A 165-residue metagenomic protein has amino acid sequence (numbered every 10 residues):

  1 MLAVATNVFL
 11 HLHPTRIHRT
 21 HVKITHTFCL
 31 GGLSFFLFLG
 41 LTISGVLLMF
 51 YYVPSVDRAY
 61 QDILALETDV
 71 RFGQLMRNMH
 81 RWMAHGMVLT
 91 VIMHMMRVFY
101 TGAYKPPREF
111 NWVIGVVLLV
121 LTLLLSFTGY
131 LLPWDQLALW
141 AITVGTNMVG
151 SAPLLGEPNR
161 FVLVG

Functional and structural regions predicted by a protein language model:
M1-G165: Membrane-embedded alpha-helical bundles that constitute the cytochrome b-like, heme-associated redox core of multi-pass
